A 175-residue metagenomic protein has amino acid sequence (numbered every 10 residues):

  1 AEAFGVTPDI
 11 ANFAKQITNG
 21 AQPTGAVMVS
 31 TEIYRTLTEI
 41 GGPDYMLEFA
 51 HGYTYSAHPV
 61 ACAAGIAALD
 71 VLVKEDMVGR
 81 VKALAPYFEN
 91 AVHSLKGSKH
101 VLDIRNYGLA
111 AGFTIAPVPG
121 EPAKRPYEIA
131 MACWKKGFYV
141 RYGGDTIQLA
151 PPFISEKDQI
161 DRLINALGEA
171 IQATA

Functional and structural regions predicted by a protein language model:
A1-A175: Conserved N-terminal phosphate-binding loop of PLP-dependent enzymes in the Aspartate aminotransferase
